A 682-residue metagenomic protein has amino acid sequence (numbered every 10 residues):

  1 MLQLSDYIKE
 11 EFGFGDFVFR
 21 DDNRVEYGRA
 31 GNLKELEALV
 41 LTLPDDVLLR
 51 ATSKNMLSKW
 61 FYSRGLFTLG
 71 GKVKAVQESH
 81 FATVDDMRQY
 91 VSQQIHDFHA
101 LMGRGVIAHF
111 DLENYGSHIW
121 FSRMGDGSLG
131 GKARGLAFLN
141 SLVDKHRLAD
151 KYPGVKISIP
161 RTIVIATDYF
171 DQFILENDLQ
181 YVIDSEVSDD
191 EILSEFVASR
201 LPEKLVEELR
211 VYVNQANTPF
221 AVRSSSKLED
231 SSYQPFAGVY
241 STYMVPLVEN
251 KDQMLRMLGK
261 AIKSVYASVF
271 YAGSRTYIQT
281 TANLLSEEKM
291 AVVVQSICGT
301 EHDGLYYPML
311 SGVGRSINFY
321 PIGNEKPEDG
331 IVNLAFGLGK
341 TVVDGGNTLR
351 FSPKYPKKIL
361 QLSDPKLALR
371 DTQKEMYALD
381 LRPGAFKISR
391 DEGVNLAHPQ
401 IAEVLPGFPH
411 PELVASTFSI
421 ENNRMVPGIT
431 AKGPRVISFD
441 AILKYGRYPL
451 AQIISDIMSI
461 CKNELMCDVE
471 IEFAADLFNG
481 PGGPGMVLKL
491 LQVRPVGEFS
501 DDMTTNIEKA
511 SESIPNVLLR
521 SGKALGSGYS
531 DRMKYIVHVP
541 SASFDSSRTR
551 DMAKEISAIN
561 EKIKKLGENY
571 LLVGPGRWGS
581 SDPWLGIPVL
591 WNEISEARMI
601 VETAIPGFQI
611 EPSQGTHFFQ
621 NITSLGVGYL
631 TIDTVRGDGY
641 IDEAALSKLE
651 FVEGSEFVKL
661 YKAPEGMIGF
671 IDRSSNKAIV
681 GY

Functional and structural regions predicted by a protein language model:
M1-R123, S141: Long, compositionally biased intrinsically disordered regulatory segments in eukaryotic proteins
L33-L36, S53-L57, L69-G70, K132 (+5 more regions): Short runs of predominantly hydrophobic/aromatic residues within well-ordered alpha helices that form helix-helix
G70-V76, F138, D168-D171, M244-P246 (+1 more regions): Short hydrophobic alpha-helical segments that form membrane-spanning helices or hydrophobic packing faces of helical
F110-K151, R200-A604, S624, G654-G681: Conserved mixed alpha/beta core segments that line enzyme active sites in large multi-domain catalysts
K151-I157: An N-terminal structural lobe/cap that precedes and organizes the functional/catalytic core across diverse proteins
I159-I192: Extended, well-ordered alpha-helical scaffold/bundle regions in very large, multi-domain proteins
D190-K204: Metal-assisted phosphate- and nucleotidyl-transfer catalytic regions
I605-L646: Polybasic, proline/glycine-rich intrinsically disordered low-complexity segments
